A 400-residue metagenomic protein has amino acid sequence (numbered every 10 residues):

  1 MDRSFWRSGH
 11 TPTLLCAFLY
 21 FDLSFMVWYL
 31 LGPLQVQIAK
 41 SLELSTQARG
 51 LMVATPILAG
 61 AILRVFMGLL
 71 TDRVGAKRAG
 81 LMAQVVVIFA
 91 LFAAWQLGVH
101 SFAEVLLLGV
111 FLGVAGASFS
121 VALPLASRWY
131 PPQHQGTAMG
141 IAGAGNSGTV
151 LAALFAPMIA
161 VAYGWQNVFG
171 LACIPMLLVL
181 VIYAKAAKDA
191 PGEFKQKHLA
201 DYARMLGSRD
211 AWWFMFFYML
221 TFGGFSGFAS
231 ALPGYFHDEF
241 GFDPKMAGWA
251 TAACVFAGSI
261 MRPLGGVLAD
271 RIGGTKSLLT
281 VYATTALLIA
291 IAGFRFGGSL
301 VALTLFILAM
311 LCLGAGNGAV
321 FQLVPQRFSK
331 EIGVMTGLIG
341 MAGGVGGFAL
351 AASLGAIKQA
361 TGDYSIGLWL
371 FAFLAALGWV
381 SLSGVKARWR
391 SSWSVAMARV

Functional and structural regions predicted by a protein language model:
L31-Q35, R209-P263: Extracytoplasmic gate region of multi-pass secondary transporters
K77-G80, L278: Primarily marks hydrophobic transmembrane alpha-helices of the MFS/SLC 12-helix fold
V85-V99, T284-G297: C-terminal ends and interior cores of transmembrane alpha-helices in multi-pass membrane transporters/permeases
A103-A117, M219, V301-A315: Hydrophobic core of transmembrane alpha-helices in multi-pass small-molecule transporters, especially MFS/SLC-type
L108-G145: Cytoplasmic helix-loop-helix junction between adjacent transmembrane helices in 12-TM secondary transporters
I141-K185: Helix-loop-helix hairpin linking two adjacent transmembrane segments in secondary transporters
C173-E193, G378-K386: C-terminal membrane-cytosol helix-exit motif in multi-pass small-molecule transporters
G273-V320: C-terminal transmembrane helical hairpin of 12-TM major facilitator-type secondary transporters
